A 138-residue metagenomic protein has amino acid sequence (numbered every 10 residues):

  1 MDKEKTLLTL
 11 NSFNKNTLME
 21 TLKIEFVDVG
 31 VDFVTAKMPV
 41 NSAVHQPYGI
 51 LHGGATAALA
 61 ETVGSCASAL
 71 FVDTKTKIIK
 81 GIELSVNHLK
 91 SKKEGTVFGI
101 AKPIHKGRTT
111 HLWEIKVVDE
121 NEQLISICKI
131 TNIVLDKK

Functional and structural regions predicted by a protein language model:
M1-K138: Terminal targeting signals and extreme-terminal segments of soluble enzymes
